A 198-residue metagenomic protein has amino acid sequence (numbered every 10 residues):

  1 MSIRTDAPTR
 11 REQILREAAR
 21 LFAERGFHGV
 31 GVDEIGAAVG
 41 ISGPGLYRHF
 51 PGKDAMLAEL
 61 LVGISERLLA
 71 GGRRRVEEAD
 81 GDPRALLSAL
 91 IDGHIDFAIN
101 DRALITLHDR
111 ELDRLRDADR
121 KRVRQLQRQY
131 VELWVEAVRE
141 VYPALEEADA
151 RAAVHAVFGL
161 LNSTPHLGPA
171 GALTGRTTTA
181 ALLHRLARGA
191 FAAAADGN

Functional and structural regions predicted by a protein language model:
S2, R10-Q13, E17-A55, E59: Helix-turn-helix
Q13, A19-F22, L68-L69, I91 (+2 more regions): Short, structured motif recognition centered on aromatic/hydrophobic residues
E24-H28, A79, D101: Short coil/turn segments at alpha/beta junctions that flank glycine-rich nucleotide-binding fingerprints
A37-S42, R48, G52-D54, E78 (+3 more regions): A cross-kingdom feature marking solvent-exposed beta-strand/loop segments within repeated, beta-rich binding/scaffold
L57-I64, H108: Alpha-helical DNA-contacting segments of helix-turn-helix folds
E59, R74-N100, A153: Hydrophobic alpha-helical connector segments
L61, S65, L87, R120-V131: Amphipathic, non-transmembrane alpha-helical scaffold segments
I105-D109, R120, R124, R139-A187 (+1 more regions): Hydrophobic/aromatic-rich alpha-helical bundle segments in the mid-to-C-terminal region
